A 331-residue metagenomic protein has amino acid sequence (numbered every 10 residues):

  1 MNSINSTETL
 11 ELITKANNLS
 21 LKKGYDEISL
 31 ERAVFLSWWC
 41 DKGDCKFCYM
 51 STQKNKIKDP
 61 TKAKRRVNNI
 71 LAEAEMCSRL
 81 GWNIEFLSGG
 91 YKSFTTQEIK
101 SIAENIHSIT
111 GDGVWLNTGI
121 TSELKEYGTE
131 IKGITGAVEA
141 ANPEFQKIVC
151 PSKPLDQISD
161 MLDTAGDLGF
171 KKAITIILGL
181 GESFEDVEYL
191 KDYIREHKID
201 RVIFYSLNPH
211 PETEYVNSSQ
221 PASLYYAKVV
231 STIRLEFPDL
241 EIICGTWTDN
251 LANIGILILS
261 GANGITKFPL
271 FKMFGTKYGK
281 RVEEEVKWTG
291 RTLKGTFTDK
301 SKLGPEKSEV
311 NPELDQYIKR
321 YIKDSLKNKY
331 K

Functional and structural regions predicted by a protein language model:
M1-I4, R195-K331: Auxiliary Fe-S-binding modules of radical SAM enzymes
L12-N55, K62-N69, E75-R79, N83-F86: N-terminal pre-triad scaffold of radical SAM enzymes
N17, E104, S231: Active-site phosphate/pyrophosphate- and oxyanion-stabilizing loops and adjacent acidic/basic residues in soluble
S29-P60, F145, D163, D167-I174 (+3 more regions): N-terminal small/glycine-rich loop or linker at the start of catalytic domains across soluble metabolic enzymes
V34-L36, Y91-S93, T118-S122, A140-N142 (+4 more regions): Active-site-proximal loop/turn and secondary-structure-junction residues that shape catalytic pockets, frequently
S51-E73, C77-E98, I102-Y127, I131-A165 (+2 more regions): Core AdoMet radical
I84-L87, G133, D156-Y215, A227-I243: Conserved C-terminal portion of the radical SAM core fold that forms the substrate/S-adenosylmethionine-binding
T121-E130, L180-R195, D249-G261: Catalytic cores of alpha/beta
